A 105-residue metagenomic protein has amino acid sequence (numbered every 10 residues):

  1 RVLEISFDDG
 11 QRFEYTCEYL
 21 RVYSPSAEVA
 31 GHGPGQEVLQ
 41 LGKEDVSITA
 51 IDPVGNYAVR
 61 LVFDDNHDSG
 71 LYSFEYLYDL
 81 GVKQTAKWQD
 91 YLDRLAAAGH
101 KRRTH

Functional and structural regions predicted by a protein language model:
R1-H105: Motif-centric detector for short Cys/His coordination patterns
